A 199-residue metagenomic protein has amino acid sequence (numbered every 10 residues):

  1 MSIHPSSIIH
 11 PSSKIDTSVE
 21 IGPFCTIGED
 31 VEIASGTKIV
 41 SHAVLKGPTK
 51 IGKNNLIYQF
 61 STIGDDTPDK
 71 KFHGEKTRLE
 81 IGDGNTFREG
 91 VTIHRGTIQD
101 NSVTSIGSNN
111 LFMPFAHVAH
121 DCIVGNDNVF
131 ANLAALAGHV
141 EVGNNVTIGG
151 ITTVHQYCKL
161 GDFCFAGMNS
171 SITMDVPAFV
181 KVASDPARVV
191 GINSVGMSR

Functional and structural regions predicted by a protein language model:
S2-A183, A187-R188: Structural signal for interior beta-strand "rungs" in well-ordered beta-sheet cores of soluble enzyme domains
G191-R199: Adenosine-phosphate binding glycine-rich loop
